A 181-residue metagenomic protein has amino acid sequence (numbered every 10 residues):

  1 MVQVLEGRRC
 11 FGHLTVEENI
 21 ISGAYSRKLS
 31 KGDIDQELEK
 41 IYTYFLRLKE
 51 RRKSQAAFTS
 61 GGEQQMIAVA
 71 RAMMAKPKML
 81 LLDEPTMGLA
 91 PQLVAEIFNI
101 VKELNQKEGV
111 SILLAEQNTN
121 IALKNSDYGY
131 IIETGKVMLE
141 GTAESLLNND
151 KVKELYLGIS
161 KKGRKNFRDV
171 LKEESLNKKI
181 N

Functional and structural regions predicted by a protein language model:
L14, F58-T59, A72-M73: ABC ATPase signature
L14-D33, Y44-L46, L157-K161: ABC-type ATPase nucleotide-binding domains, specifically the catalytic core motifs of the NBD
Q55-T59, E63: Conserved ABC ATPase signature
M74-K78: A short, proline-enriched helix->beta-strand linker immediately N-terminal to the Walker B motif in ABC-type P-loop
L80-E84: Catalytic Walker B motif of ABC-type/P-loop ATPase nucleotide-binding domains
A95-G109: Helical segment within the ABC ATPase nucleotide-binding domain
L157-N181: ABC ATPase nucleotide-binding domains
